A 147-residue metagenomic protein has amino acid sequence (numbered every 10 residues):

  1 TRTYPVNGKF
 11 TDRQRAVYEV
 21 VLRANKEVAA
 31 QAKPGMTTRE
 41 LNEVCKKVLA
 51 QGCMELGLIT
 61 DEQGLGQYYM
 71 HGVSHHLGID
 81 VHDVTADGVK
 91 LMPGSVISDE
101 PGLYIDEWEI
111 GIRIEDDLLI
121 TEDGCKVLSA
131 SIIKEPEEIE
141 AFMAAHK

Functional and structural regions predicted by a protein language model:
T1-K147: Active-site neighborhoods and metal-handling regions in enzymes and metal-associated proteins
